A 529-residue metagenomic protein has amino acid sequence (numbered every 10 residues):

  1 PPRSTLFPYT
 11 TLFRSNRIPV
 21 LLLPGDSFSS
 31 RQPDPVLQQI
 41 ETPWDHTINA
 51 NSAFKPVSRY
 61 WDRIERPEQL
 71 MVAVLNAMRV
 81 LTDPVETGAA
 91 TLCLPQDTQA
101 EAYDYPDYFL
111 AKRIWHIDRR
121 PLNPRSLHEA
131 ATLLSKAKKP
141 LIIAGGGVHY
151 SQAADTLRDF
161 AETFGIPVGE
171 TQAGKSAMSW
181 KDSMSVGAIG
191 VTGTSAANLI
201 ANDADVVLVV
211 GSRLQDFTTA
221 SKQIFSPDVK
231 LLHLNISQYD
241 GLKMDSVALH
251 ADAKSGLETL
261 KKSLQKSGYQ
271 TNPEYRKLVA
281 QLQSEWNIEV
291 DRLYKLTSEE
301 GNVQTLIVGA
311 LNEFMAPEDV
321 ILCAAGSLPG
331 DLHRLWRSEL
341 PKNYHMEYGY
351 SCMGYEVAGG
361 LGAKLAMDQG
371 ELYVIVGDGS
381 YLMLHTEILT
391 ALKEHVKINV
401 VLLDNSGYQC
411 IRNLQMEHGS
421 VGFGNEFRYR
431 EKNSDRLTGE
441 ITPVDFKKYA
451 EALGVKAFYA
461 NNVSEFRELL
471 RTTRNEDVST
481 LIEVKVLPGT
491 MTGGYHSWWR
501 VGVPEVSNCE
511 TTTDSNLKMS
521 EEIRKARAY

Functional and structural regions predicted by a protein language model:
P1-T11, E476: Extracellular interaction modules
F7-Q270, A310, F314-P317, K397-V400 (+4 more regions): N-terminal alpha/beta PP-like core and its mobile active-site loop of ThDP/TPP-dependent enzymes
L23, C93-P95, I143-G145, P167-Q172 (+10 more regions): Generic beta-strand/beta-sheet core signal
P33-W44, D203, G241-L242, A248-H250 (+2 more regions): Thiamine diphosphate
P56-R63, R113, E285-E300, E431-N433: Short glycine/proline- and acidic residue-enriched helix-loop micro-motifs that form flexible lids or anion-recognition
M71-V72, G146-A153, G301-T305, S380-M383 (+1 more regions): Active-site glycine- and acidic-residue-rich loops that bind and position anionic ligands or nucleotide-like cofactors
T87-T91, G268-L282, L481: Flexible, glycine/charged-enriched surface loops at secondary-structure junctions
Q283-K364: Active-site diphosphate/adenylate-binding microenvironment
